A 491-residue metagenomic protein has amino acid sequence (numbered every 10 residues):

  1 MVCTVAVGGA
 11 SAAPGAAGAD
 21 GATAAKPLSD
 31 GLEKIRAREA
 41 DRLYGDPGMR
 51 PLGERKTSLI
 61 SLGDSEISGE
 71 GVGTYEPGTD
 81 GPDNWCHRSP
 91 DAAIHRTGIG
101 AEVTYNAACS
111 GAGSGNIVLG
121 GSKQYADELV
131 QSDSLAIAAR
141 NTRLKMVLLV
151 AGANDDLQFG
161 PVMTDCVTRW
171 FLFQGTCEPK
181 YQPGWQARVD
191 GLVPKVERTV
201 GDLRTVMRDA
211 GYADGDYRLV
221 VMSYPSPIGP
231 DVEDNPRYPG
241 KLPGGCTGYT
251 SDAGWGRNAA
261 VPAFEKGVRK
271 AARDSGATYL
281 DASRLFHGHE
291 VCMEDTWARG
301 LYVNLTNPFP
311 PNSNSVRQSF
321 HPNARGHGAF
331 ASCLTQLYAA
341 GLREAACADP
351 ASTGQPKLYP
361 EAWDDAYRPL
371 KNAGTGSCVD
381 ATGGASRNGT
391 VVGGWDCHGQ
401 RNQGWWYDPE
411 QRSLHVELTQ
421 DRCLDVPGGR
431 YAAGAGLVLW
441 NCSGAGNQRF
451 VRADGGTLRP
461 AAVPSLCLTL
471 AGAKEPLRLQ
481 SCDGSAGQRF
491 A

Functional and structural regions predicted by a protein language model:
M1-A22: Secretory targeting and sorting signals
G21-P51, S122-V130: Short coil-to-helix leader/linker segments, especially the first N-terminal amphipathic alpha-helix with its helix
R38-S110, V167-T168: Serine-esterase "nucleophile elbow" of acetyl-processing enzymes
S58-E70, V103-A108, K145-V150, D155-L157 (+4 more regions): Structural recognition of the beta-strand scaffold that forms the well-ordered cores of secreted hydrolase catalytic
G115-R143: Catalytic-core regions of hydrolytic enzymes
D133-T306, P310: Alpha-helical cap/lid subdomain in secreted, periplasmic, or secretory-pathway luminal O-acyl-processing enzymes
N304-Q355: Histidine-centered active-site loop/cap adjacent to the catalytic His in serine esterases/O-acetyl transfer systems
L358-S386, G404-Y431, Q448-K474, R489-A491: Extracellular glycan-recognition/adhesion modules and their associated mucin-like linkers
